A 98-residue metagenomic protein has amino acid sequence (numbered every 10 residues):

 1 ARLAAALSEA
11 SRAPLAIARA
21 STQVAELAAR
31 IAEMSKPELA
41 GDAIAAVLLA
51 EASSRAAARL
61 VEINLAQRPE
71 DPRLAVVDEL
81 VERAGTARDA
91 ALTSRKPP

Functional and structural regions predicted by a protein language model:
A1-R68, P72-P98: N-terminal glycine-/lysine-enriched basic segments
